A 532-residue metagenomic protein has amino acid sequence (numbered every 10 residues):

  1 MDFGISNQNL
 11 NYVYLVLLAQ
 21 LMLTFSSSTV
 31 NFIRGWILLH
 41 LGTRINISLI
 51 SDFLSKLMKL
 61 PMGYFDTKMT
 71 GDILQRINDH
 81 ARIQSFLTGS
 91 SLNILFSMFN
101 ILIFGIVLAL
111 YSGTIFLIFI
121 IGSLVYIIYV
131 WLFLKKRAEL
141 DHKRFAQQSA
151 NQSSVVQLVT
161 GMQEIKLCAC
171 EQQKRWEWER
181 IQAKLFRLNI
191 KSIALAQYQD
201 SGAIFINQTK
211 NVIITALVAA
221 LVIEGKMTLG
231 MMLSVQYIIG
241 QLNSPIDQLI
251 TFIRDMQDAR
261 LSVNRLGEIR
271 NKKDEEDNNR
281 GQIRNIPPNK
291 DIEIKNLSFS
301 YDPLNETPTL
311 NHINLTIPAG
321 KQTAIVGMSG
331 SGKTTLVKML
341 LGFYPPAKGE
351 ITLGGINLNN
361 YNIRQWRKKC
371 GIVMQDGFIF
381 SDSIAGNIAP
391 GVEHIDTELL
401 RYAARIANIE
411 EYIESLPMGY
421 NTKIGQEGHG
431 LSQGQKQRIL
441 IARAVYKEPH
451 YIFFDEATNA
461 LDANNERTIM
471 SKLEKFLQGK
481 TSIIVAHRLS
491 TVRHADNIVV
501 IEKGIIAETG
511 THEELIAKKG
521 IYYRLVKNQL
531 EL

Functional and structural regions predicted by a protein language model:
D2-N46, S55, D66, L117-Y129 (+2 more regions): Transmembrane-helix motif of ABC transporter permease domains
L15-F32, N93-H142, I214-M227, S244: Transmembrane helices of ABC transporter permease
V16, Q20, L38, Q84-S97 (+7 more regions): Alpha-helical segments in transporter systems
S55-K56, L60-D72, K143-A194, V263-R265 (+2 more regions): Loop segments that connect adjacent transmembrane helices in multi-pass transporters
M58-I103, T160, K166, Y198: Juxtamembrane loop-to-helix connectors within ABC transporter transmembrane domains
Q147, K166-C170, A194, I238-I269: Cytosolic ends of transmembrane helices, especially the final helix of ABC transmembrane type-1 domains
E275-P287: Pre-NBD coupling/linker segments of ABC/ABC-like ATPases
N285-L532: ABC-type nucleotide-binding domain
